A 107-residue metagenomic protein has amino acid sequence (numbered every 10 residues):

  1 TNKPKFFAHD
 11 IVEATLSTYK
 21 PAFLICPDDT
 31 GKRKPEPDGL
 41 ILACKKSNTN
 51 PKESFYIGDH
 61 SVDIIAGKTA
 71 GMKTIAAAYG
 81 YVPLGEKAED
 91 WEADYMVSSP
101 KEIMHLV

Functional and structural regions predicted by a protein language model:
T1-K3: Conserved phosphate-coupling serine/threonine residues in phosphotransfer and NTP-handling enzymes
K5, H9-V107: Asp-based, Mg2+/Mn2+-dependent phosphohydrolase catalytic module
